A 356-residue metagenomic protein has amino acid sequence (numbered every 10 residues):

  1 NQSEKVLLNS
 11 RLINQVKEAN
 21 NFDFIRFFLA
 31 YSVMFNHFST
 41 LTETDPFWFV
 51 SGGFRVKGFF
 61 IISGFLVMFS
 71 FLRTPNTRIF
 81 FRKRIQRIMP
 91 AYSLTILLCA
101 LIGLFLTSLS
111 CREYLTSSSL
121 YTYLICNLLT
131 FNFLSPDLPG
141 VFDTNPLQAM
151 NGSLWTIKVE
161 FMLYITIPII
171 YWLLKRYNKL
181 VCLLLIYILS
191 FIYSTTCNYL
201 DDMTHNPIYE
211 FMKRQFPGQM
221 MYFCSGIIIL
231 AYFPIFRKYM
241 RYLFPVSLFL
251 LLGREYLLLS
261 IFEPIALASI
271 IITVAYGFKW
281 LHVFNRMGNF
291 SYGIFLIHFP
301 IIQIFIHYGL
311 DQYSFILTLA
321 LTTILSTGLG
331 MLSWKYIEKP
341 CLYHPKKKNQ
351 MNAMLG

Functional and structural regions predicted by a protein language model:
N1-A19: Short, Lys/Arg-rich, polar N-terminal cytosolic tail immediately upstream of the first transmembrane signal-anchor
L8, R55-Y114, I301, T322-L325 (+1 more regions): Juxtamembrane transmembrane-helix termini
K17-N20, T44-V56, P146-V159, C197-Y222 (+3 more regions): Interfacial loop-to-helix transition and helix-capping segments at the boundaries of transmembrane helices
A19-L72, M89-Y92, I96, I294-F299: Functionally critical transmembrane alpha-helices in membrane proteins and complexes, commonly lining
Y31-F38, I186-L200, P245-L257, T273 (+1 more regions): Aromatic-anchored segments of alpha-helical transmembrane domains
S93-V159, A268-I270: Membrane-interface helix-loop-helix regions
F161-S190, L230-Y242, D311-F315: Solvent-exposed interhelical
F223, L248-K339: Alpha-helical transmembrane segments of multi-pass integral membrane proteins
